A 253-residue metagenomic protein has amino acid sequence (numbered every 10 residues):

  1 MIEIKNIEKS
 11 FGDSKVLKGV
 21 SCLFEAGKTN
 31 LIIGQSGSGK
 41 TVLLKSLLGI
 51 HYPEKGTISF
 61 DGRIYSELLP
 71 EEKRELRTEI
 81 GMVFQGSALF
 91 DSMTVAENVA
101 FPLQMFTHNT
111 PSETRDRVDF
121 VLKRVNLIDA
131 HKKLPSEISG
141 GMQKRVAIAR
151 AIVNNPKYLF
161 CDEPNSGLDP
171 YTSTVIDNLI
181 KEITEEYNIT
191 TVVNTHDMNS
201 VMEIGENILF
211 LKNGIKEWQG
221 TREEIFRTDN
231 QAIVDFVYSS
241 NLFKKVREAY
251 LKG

Functional and structural regions predicted by a protein language model:
L48: Helix-to-loop junction immediately C-terminal to a conserved catalytic motif
G56-I64: Conserved ABC transporter NBD signature motif
I64, P111-D129: Conserved ABC ATPase "signature" region
L134-I138, M142: Conserved ABC ATPase signature
V153-K157: A short, proline-enriched helix->beta-strand linker immediately N-terminal to the Walker B motif in ABC-type P-loop
L159-D162: Catalytic Walker B motif of ABC-type/P-loop ATPase nucleotide-binding domains
P170-T172: Helix N-cap at the start of a conserved alpha-helix in ABC-type nucleotide-binding domains
